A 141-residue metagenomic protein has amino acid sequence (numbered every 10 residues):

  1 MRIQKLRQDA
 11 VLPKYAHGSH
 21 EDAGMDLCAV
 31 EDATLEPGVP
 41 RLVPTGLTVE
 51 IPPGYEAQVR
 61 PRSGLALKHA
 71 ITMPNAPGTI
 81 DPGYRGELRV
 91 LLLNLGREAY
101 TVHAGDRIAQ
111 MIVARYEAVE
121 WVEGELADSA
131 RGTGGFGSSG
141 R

Functional and structural regions predicted by a protein language model:
M1-R141: DUTPase catalytic domain/fold
